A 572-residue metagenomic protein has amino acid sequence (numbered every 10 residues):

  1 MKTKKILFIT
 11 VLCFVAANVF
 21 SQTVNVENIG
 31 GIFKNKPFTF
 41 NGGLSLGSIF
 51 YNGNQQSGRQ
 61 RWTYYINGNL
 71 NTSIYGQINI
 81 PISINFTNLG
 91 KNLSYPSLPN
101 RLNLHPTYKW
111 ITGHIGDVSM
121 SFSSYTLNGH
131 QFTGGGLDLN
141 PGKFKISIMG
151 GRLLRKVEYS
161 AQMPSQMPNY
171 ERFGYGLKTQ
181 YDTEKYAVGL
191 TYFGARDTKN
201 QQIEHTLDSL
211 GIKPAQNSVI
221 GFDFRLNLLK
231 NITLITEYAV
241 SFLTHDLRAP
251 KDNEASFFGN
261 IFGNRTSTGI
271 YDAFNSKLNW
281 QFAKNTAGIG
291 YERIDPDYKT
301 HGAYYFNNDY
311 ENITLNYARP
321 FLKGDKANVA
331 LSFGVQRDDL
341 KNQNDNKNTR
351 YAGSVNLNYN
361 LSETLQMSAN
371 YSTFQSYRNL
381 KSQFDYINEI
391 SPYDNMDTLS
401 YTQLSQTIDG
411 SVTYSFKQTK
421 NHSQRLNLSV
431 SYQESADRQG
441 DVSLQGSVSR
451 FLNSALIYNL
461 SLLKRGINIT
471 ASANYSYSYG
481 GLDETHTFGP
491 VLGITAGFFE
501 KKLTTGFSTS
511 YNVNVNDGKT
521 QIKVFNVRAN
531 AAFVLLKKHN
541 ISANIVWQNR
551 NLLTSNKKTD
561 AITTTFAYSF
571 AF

Functional and structural regions predicted by a protein language model:
M1-N25: Bacterial Sec-dependent N-terminal signal peptides
K5-I9, F40-G42, Y75, A471: Terminal non-domain segments
V24-Q55, Q60-W62, Y75-I82, P106 (+4 more regions): Transmembrane beta-strand segments of Gram-negative outer membrane beta-barrel proteins
R61-N67, S97-P99, L177-T183, V188-G194 (+2 more regions): Exposed, low-structure sequence patches enriched in small/polar residues
N69-N71, S83, H105, D138 (+1 more regions): A contiguous strand-loop segment
N85-R155, W280, T286, R293-P296: Outer membrane beta-barrel
L93, S124-L127, V157-A161, N200-I203 (+3 more regions): A short, polar/proline- and glycine-enriched secondary-structure boundary/capping micro-motif
N128-S209: Internal, well-ordered domain-core segments that constitute the primary functional module of diverse proteins
